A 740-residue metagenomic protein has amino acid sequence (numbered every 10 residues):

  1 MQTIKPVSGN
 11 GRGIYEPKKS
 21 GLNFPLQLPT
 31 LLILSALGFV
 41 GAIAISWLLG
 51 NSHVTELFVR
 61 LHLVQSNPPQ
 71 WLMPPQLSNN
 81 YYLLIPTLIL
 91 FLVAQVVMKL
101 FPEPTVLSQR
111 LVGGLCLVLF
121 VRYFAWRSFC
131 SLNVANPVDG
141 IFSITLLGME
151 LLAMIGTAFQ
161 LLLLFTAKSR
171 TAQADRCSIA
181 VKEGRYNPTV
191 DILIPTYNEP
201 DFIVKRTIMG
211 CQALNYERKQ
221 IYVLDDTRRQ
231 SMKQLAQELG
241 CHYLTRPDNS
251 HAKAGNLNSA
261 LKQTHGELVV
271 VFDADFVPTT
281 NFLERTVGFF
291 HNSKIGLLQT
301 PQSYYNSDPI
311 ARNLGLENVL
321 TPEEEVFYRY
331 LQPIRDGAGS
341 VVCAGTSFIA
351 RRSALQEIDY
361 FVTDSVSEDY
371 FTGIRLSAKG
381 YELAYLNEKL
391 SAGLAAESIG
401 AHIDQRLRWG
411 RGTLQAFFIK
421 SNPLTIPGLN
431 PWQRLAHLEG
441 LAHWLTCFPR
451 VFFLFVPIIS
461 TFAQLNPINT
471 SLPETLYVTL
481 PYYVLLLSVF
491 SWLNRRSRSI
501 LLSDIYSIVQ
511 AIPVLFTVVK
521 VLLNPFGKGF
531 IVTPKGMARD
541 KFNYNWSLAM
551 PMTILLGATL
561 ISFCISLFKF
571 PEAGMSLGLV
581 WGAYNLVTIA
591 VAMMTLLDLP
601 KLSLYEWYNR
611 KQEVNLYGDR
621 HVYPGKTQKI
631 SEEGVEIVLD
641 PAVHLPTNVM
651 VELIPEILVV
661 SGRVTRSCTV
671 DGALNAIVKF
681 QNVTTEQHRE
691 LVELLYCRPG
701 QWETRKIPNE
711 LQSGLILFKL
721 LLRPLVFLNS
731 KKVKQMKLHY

Functional and structural regions predicted by a protein language model:
Q2-G184, A236, C447-R450, P571-D598 (+1 more regions): N-terminal membrane-anchoring/stem segments of glycan-assembly enzymes
G50-L57, Q95-M149, H443-K528, N543-L604 (+1 more regions): Membrane-embedded multi-pass helical conduit in multi-pass membrane proteins, especially envelope-biosynthetic
T189-D191, Q220, F371: Cell-envelope/extracellular polymer assembly enzymes that use nucleotide-activated donors
M209-R218: Short, acidic, metal-binding catalytic loop of nucleotide-sugar glycosyltransferases
D225-M232, D248-N249: A conserved acidic beta->alpha catalytic loop
T245-L268, T280-V366, S377-A378, I399-L445: Long helical/loop segments within the catalytic core of UDP-sugar-dependent glycosyltransferases, especially the large
D273-V277: The conserved acidic donor/metal-binding loop of glycosyltransferases
R539-Y740: Structured alpha-helical
